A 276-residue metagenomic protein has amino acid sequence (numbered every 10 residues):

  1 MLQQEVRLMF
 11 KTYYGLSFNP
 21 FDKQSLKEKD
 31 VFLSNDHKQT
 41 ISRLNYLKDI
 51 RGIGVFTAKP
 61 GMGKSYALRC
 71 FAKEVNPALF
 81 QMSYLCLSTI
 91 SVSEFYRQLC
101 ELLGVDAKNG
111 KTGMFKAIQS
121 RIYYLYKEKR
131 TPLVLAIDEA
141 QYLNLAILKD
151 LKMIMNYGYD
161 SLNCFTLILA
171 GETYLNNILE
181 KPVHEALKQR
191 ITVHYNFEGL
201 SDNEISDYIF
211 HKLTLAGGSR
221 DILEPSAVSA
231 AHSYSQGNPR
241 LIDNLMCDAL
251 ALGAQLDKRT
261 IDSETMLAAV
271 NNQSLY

Functional and structural regions predicted by a protein language model:
M1-R51, L267, N271, L275-Y276: A short, basic N-terminal segment
L2-G15, C164, A186, N203-F210 (+1 more regions): C-terminal alpha-helical "lid" subdomain
F10-Y13, S91-F95, D106-D150, G158-N163 (+4 more regions): Mid-core helix/loop region of P-loop NTP-binding domains shared across ATPases and GTPases
L16-F21, S25, L79-M82, I90-N109: Conserved NTP-binding/hydrolysis module of P-loop NTPases
I50-C70: Walker A/P-loop nucleotide-binding motif
M62, E139-L145, M153, Y174-L175: Residues immediately C-terminal
A72-V75, L175-R190: Short regulatory helix/loop adjacent to the ATP-binding pocket of P-loop NTPases
L85-S88, L179, T192-I205: Conserved AAA+ ATPase "SRH/arginine-finger" region at the nucleotide-binding site
